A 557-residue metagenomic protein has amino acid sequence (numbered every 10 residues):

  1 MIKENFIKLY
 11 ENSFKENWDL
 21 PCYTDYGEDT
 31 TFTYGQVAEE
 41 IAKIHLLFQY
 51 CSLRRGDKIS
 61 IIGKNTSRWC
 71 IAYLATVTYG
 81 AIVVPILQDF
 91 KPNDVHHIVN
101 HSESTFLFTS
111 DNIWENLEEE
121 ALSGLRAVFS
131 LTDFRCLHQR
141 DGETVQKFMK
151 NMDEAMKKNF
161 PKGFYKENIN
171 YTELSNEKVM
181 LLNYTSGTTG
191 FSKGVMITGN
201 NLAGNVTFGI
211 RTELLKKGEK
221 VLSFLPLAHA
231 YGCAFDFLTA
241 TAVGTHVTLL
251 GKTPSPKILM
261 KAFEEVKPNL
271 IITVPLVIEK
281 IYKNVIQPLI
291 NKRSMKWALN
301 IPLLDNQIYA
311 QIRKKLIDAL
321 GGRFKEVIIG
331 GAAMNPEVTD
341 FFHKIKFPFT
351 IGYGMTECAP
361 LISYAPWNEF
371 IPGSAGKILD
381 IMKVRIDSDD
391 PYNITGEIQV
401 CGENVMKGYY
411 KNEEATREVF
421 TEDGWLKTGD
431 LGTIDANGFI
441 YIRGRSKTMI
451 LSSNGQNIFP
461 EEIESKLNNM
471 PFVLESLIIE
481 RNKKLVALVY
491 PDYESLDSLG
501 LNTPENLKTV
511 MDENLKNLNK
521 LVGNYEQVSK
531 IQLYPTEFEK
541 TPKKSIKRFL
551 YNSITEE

Functional and structural regions predicted by a protein language model:
L9-T33, K530: AMP-dependent adenylate-forming
W18-D19, M149-Y184, F191, L214-K220: Conserved pre-ATP/AMP-binding loop-to-beta segment of ANL
C22-T66, C70, L74, K91-H96 (+1 more regions): Conserved AMP-binding/adenylate-forming core of the ANL superfamily
T33-G35, Y171, M180-V206: Conserved AMP-binding A3 loop
C51, T78-K157, K483: Structural core segment of the AMP-binding/adenylate-forming
A203-K220, L227-K314, R323, P348: Conserved AMP-binding/adenylation subdomain of ANL enzymes
R385, Y392-S452: Conserved ATP-binding/catalytic segment of the ANL
I450, E475-V486, E513-E557: Conserved C-terminal "lid"/linker of ANL adenylate-forming enzymes
